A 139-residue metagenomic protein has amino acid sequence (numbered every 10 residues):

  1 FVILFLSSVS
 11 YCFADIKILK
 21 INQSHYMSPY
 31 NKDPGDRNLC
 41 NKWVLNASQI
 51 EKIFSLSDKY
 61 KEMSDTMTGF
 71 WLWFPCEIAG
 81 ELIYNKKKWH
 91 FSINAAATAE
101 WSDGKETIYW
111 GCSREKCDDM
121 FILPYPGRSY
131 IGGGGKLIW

Functional and structural regions predicted by a protein language model:
F1-S8: Bacterial N-terminal signal peptides
C12-A14: Boundary at the C-terminal end of the N-terminal hydrophobic targeting segment
S24-C40: Acidic/histidine-rich, surface-exposed loop or edge segments in extracytoplasmic proteins
N38-A97: Mature extracytoplasmic domains of secretory-pathway proteins
S92-A99, S113-D118: A short, sequence-level motif marking secondary-structure junctions
G104-W139: C-terminal partner/receptor-binding element of secreted or periplasmic proteins
